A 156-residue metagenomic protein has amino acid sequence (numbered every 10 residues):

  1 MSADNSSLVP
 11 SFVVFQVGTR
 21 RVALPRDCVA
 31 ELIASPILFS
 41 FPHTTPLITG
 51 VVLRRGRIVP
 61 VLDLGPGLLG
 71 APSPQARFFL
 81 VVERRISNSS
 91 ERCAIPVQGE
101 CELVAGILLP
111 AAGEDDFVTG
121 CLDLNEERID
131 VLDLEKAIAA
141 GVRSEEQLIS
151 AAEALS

Functional and structural regions predicted by a protein language model:
M1-S156: An acidic, low-aromatic, low-complexity terminal/linker signal
